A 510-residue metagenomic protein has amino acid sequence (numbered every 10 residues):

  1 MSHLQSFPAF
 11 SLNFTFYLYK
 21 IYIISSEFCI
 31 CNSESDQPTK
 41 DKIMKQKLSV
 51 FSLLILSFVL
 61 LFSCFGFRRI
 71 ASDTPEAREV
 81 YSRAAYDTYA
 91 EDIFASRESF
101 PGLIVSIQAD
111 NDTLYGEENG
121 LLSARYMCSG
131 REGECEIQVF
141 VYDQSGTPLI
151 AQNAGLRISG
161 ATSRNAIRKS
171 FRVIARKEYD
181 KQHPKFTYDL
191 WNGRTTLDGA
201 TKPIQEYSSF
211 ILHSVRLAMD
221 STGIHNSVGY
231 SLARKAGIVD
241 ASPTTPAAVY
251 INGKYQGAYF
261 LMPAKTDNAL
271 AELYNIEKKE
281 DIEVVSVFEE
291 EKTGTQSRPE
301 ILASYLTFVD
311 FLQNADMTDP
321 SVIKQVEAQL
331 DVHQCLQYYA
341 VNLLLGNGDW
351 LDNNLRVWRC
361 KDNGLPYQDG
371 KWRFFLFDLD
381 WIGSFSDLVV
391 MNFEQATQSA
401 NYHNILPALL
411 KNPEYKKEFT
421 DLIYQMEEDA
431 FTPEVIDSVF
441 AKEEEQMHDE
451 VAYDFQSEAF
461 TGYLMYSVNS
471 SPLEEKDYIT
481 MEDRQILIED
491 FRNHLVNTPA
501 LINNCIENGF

Functional and structural regions predicted by a protein language model:
L18-I43: Short, Lys/Arg-enriched N-terminal segments with co-localized hydrophobic residues within the first ~10-30 amino acids
I43-I55: N-terminal Sec-pathway targeting helices
C64-D73: Sec-dependent signal peptide cleavage junction
V80-A85, Y89-A95, F100-S129, I137-Q138 (+10 more regions): Middle-to-C-terminal accessory/interaction subdomains
G133-K292: Conserved ATP-binding subdomain of kinase catalytic cores across diverse folds
